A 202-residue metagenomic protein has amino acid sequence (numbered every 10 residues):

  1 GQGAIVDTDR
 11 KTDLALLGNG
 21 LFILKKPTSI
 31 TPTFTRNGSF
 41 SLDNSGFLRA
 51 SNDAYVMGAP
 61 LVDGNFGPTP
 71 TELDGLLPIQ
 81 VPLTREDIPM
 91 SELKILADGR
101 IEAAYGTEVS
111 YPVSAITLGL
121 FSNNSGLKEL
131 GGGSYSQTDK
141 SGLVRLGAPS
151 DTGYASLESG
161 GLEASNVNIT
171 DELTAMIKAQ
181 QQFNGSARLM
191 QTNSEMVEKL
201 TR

Functional and structural regions predicted by a protein language model:
G1-L61, P68, D74, V81-R202: Amphipathic alpha-helical polymerization modules
